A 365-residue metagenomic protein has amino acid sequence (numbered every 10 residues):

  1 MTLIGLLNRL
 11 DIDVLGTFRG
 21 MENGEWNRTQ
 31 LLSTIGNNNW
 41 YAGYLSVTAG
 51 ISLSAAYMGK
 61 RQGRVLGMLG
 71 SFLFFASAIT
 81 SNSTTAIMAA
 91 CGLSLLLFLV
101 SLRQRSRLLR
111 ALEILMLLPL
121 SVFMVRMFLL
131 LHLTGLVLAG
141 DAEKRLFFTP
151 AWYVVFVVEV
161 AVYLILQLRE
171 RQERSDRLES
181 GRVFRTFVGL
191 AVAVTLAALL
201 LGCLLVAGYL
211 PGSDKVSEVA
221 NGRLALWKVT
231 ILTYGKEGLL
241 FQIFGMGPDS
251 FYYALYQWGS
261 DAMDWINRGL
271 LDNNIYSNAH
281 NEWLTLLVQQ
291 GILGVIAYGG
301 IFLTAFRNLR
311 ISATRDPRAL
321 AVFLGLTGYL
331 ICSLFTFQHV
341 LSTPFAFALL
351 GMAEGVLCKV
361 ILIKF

Functional and structural regions predicted by a protein language model:
M1-T195, C203, V288-V322, L326-F337 (+2 more regions): Alpha-helical transmembrane segments of multi-pass inner-membrane proteins
N8-L32, S217-A220, E237-V288: Interfacial juxtamembrane loops and adjacent helix segments that form the catalytic/substrate-binding surfaces
N37, Y41, T230, S277-N281: Membrane-interface coil-to-helix junctions
L53, W227-T230, L255, L287: Structural element of the ATP-grasp superfamily
S83, G212-V216, L270-D272, R315: Short beta-alpha connecting loops at secondary-structure transitions that line or flank enzyme active sites
C203, G212, E218-G235: Juxtamembrane membrane-water interface segments immediately following transmembrane helices in multi-pass
K228, W283, T327-L330: Structural preference for long, well-ordered alpha-helical segments in enzyme cores
